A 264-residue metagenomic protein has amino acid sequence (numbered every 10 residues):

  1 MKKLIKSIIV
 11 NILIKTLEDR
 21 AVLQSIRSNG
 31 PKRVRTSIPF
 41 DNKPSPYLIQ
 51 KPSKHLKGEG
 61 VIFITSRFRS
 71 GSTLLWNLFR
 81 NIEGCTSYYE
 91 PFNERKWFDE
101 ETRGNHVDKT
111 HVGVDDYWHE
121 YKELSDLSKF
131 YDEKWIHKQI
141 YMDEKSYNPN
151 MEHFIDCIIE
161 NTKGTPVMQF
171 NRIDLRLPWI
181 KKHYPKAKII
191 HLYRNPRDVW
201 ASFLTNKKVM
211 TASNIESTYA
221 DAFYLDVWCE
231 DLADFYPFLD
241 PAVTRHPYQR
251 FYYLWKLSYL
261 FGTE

Functional and structural regions predicted by a protein language model:
M1-L56: Membrane-proximal basic amphipathic "stem/tether" segments
G58-V61: Pre-Walker A (Motif I) flank of P-loop NTPase domains
I64: Hydrophobic anchor at the beta1->P-loop junction of P-loop NTPases
R67: P-loop (Walker A) phosphate-binding loop of NTP-binding proteins
T73-T86: A conserved segment at the C-terminal end of the G1
T86-M168, A212-V243: PAPS-dependent sulfation machinery
D156, E160-E264: PAPS-dependent sulfotransferase catalytic domain
